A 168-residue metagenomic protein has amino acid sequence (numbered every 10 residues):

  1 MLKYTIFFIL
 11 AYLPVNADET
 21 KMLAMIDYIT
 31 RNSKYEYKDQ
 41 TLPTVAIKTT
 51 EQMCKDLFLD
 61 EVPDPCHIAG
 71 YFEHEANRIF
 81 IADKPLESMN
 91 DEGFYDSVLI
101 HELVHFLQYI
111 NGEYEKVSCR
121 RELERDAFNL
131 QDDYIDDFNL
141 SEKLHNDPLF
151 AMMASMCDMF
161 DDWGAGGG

Functional and structural regions predicted by a protein language model:
M1-F7: Sec-dependent signal peptide recognition, specifically the positively charged N-region followed immediately by
I9-P65, A69, G168: A metal-dependent hydrolase signature that marks the N-terminal structural subdomain at the beginning of catalytic folds
E19-T20, M89-V98, V117-R125: Soluble non-cytosolic domains of exported or imported proteins
F58-E92: Active-site scaffold of zinc-dependent metalloenzymes
A82-M89, L107-V117: Substrate-binding clefts and substrate-entry loops adjacent to catalytic sites of polymer-processing enzymes acting on
S97-I110: Active-site recognition of the HExxH zinc-binding catalytic motif
S118-M152: Post-HExxH zinc-binding segment in Zn-dependent metallohydrolases
A151-G168: Short, low-complexity, Pro/Ser/Thr/Gly-rich segments in the mature regions of secreted, periplasmic
